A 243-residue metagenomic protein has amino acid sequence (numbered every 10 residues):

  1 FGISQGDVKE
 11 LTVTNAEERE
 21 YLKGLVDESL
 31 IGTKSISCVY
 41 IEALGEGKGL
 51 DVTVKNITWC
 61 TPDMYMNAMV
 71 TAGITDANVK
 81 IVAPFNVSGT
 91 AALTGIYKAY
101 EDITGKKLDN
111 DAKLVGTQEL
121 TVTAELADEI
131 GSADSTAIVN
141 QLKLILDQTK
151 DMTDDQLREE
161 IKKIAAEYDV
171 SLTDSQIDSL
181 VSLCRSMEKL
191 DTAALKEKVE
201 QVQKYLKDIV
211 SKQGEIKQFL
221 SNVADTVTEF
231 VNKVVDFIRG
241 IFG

Functional and structural regions predicted by a protein language model:
F1, L144-Q148, Q218: N-terminal, intrinsically disordered, polar/charged segments of Gram-positive cell-envelope systems that serve as
F1-V79, D102: N-terminal, leucine/charged-rich tether regions that mediate assembly and partner docking in large macromolecular
T58-T61, A127-S132, T153-D154, M187 (+2 more regions): Long, contiguous ectodomains of secretory-pathway proteins
T61, Y65, A92, I96 (+8 more regions): Stable alpha-helical elements in mature extracytoplasmic
V70, N78-S175, S182: Soluble oligomerization/assembly scaffold segments of membrane-associated complexes
S171-G243: Charged, long alpha-helical assembly modules
